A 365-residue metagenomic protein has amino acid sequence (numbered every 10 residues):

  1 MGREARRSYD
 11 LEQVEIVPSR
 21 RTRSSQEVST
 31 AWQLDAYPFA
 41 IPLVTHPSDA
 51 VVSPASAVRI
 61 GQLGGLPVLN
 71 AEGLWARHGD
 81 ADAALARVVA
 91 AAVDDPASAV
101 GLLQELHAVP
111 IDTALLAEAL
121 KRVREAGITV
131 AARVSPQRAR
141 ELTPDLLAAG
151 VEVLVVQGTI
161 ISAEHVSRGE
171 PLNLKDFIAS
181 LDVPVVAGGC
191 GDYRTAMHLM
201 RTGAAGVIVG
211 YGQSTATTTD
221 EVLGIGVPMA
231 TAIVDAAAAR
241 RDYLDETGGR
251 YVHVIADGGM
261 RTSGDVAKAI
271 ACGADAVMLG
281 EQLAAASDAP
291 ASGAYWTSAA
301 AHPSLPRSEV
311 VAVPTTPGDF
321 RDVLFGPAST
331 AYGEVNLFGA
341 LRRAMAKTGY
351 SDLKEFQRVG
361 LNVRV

Functional and structural regions predicted by a protein language model:
M1-R20, H107-A114, K121, D182 (+2 more regions): Alpha/beta catalytic cores of nucleotide-metabolism and tRNA/nucleoside-modifying enzymes
M1-T247, H253, L283: Active-site entrance/lid segments in N-terminal catalytic domains of soluble metabolic enzymes
